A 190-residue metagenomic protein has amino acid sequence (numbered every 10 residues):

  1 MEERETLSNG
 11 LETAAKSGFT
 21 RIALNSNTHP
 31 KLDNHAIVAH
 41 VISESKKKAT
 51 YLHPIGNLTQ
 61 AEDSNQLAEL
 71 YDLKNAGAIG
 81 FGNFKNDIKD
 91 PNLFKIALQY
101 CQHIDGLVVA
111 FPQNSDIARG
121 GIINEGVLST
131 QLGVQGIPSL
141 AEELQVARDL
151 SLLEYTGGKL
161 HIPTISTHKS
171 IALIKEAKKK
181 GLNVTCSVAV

Functional and structural regions predicted by a protein language model:
M1-E5, S26, T50-Q66, K85 (+1 more regions): Active-site mouth loops of central-metabolism enzymes
M1-S45: Metal-associated gating/positioning segment near the N- to mid-region
E3, K31-N34, D63, D90 (+1 more regions): Alpha-helix N-cap/helix-start motif
L11, S45, G56, K74-G77: Generic hydrophobic/packing signal
S17, T50, A76: Structured loop/turn residues at beta-strand edges in well-structured enzyme cores
I22-K31, H53-G56, G82, F111 (+1 more regions): Active-site neighborhood of phospho(di)ester-bond hydrolases with catalytic His/Asp-centered motifs
N34-I55, Q99-Q113: Alpha-helix-loop-beta-strand connector modules within alpha/beta enzyme cores
N65-V190: Histidine/acidic residue-rich metal-binding segments in metalloenzymes
